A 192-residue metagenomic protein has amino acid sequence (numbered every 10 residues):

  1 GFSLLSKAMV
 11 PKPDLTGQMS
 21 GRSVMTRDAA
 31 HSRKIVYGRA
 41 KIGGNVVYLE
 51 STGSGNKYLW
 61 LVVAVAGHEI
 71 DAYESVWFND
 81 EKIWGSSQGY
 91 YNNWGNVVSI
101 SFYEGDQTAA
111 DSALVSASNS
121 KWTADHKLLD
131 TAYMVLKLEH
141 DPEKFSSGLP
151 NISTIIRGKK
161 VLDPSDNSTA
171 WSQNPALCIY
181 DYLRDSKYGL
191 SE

Functional and structural regions predicted by a protein language model:
F2-E192: Polar, S/T/G-rich
